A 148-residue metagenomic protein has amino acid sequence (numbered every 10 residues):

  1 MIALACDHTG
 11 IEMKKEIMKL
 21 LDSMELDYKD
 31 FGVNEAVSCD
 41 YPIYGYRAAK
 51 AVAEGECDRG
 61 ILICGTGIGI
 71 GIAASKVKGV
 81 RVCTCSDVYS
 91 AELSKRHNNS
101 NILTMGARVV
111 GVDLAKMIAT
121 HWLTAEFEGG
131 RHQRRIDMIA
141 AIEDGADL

Functional and structural regions predicted by a protein language model:
A3-A5, T9-G10, V88-L148: C-terminal binding/interaction regions
A3-S23: Glycine-rich phosphate/diphosphate-binding loop of Rossmann-like nucleotide-binding domains
A5, F31, I63-C64, C85 (+1 more regions): Structural motif
K15-M18, I72-K76, K116: Short amphipathic alpha-helical segments
D27-S38: A short beta-strand-loop structural module common to alpha/beta enzyme folds
Y44-T84: Helix-adjacent hinge/juxtasegments
